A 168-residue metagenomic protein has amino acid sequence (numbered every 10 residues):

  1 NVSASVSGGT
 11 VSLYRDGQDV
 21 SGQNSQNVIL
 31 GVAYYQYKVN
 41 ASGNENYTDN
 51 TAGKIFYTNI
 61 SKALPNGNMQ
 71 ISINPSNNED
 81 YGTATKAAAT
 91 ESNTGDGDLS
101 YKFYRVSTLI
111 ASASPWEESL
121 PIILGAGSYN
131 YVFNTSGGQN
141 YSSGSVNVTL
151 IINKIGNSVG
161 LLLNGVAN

Functional and structural regions predicted by a protein language model:
N1-N168: Solvent-exposed beta-strand/loop surfaces, strongest in extracytoplasmic domains of secreted and cell-surface proteins
